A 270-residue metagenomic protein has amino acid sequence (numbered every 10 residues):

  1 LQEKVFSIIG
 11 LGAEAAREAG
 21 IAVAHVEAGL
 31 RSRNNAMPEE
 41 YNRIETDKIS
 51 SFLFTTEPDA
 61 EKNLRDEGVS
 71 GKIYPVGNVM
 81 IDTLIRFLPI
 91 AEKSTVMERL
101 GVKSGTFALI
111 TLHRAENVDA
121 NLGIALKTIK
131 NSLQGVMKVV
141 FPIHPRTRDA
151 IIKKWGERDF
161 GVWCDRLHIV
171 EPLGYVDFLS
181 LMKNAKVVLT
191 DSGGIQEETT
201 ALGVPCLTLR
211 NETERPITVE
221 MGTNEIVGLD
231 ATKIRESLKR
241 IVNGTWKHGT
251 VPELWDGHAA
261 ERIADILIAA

Functional and structural regions predicted by a protein language model:
L1-V139, T147-A270: Nucleotide-activated sugar donor-binding and catalytic core shared by glycosyltransferases and related lipid-linked
H144: Conserved C-terminal portion of the radical SAM core fold that forms the substrate/S-adenosylmethionine-binding
